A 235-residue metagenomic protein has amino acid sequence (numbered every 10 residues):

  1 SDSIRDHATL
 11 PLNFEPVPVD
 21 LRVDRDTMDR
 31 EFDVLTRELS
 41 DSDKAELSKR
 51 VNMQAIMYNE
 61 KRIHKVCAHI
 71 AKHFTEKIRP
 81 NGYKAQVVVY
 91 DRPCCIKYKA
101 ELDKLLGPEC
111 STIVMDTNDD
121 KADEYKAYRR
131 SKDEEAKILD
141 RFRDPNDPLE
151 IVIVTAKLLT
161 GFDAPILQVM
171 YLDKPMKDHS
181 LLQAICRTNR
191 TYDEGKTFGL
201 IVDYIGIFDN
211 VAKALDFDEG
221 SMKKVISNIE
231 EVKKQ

Functional and structural regions predicted by a protein language model:
S1, D29-E31, E101-L106, Y125-R130 (+3 more regions): Short secondary-structure boundary/capping segments
S1, D6-L12, G82-Y83, G107-C110 (+4 more regions): Short glycine-/polar-rich loops that comprise or flank the Walker A/P-loop and associated switch/sensor motifs
S1-G82, K99: Interdomain helical connector at the RecA1-RecA2 junction of SF1/SF2 helicase-like NTPases
L12, L21-D26, C95-I96, D120-Y125 (+4 more regions): Switch/connector loops and helix/strand junctions flanking conserved nucleotide-binding motifs in nucleotide-processing
K49-V154: Conserved C-terminal RecA-like helicase domain
H64-C67, C95, K132-A136, I151 (+6 more regions): Amphipathic alpha-helical transducer elements in NTP-driven molecular machines
E150-V154, L158-I185, G199-D203: A short beta-strand element within the Helicase C-terminal
R190-Q235: Long, hydrophobic alpha-helical segments
